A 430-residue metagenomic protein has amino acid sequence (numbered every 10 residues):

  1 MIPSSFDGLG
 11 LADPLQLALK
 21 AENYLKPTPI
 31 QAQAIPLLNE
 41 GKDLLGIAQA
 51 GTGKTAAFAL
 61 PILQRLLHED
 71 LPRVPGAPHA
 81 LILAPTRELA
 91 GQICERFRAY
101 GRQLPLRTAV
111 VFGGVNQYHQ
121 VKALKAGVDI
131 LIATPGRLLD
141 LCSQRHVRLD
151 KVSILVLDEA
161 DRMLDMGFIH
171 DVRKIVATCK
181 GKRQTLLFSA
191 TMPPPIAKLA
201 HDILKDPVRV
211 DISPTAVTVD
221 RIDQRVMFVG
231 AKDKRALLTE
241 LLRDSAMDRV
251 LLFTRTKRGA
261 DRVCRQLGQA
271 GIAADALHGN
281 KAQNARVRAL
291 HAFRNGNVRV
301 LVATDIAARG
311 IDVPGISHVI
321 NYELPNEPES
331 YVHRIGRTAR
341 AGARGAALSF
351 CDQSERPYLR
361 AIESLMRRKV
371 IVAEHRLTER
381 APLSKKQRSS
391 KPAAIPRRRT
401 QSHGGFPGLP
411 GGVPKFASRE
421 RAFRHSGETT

Functional and structural regions predicted by a protein language model:
I2-L383: Conserved helicase RecA-like core
R73, N295, E363-T430: Basic Arg/Gly/Lys-rich low-complexity intrinsically disordered segments
